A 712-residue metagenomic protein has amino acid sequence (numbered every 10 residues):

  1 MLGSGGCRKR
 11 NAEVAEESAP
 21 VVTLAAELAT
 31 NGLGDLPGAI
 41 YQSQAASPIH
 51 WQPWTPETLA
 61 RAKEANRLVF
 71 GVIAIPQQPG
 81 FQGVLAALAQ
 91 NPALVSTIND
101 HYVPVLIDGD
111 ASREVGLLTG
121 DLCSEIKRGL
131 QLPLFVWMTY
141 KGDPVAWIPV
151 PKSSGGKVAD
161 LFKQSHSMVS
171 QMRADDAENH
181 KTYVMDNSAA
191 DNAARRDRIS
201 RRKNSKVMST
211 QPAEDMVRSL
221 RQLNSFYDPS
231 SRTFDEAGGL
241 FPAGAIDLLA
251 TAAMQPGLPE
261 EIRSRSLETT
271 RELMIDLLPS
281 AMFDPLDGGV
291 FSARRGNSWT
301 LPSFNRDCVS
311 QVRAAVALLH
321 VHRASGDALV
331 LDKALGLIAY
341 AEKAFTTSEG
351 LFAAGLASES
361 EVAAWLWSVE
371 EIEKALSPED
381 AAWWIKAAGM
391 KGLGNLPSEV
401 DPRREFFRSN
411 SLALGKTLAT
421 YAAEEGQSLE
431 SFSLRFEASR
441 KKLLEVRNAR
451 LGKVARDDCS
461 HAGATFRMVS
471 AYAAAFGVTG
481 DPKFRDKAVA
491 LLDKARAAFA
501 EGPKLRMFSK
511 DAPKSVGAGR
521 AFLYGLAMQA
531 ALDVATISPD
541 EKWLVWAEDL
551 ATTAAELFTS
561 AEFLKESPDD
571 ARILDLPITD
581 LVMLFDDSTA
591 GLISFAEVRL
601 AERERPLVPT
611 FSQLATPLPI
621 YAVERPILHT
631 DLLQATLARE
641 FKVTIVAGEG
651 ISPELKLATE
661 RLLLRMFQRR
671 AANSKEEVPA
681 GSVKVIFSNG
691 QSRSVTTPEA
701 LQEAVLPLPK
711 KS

Functional and structural regions predicted by a protein language model:
G3-G6: C-terminal motif of bacterial Sec signal peptides marking the signal peptidase cleavage site
K9-R10, P20, G32, L36-P37 (+4 more regions): Glycan-recognition and catalytic cores of secretory/periplasmic carbohydrate-active enzymes
V14-A15: N-terminal low-complexity, Ser/Thr/acidic repeat segments characteristic of secreted and surface-exposed proteins
S18-A65: N-terminal leader/targeting and pre-domain segments
A46-P56, V72-Q77, A87-T119, A671: Thiol-based oxidoreductase modules, predominantly thioredoxin-like and allied folds used for disulfide exchange
A65-V69, D100-V103, L132-P133, Y140: Loop/turn elements at helix/coil->beta-strand transitions in domains of secreted/extracellular proteins
G80-Q82: Anionic-ligand anchoring segments at beta-strand to alpha-helix junctions in alpha/beta enzyme folds, i.e., glycine
